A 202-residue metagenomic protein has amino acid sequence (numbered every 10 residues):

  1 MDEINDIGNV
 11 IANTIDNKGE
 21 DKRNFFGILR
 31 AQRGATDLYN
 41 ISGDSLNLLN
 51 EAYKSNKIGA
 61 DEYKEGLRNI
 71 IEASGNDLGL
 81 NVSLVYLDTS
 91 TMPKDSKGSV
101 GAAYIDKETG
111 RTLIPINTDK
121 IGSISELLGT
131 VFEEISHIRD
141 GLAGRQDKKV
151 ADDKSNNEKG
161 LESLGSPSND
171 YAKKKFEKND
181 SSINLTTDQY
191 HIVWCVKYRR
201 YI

Functional and structural regions predicted by a protein language model:
M1-D2, S125: Hydrophobic, membrane-inserting alpha-helical segments
D2-A12: Short, compositionally biased, intrinsically disordered N-terminal export/targeting signals, typified by the non-Sec
S42-E108: Auxiliary, metal-adjacent structural segments of Zn-dependent hydrolase domains
V85-L128, G141, N157: Active-site scaffold of zinc-dependent metalloenzymes
T130, E134-L142: Catalytic glutamate of the conserved HExxH
A143-S182: Post-HExxH zinc-binding segment in Zn-dependent metallohydrolases
K178-I202: Charge-rich, low-complexity N-terminal segments
